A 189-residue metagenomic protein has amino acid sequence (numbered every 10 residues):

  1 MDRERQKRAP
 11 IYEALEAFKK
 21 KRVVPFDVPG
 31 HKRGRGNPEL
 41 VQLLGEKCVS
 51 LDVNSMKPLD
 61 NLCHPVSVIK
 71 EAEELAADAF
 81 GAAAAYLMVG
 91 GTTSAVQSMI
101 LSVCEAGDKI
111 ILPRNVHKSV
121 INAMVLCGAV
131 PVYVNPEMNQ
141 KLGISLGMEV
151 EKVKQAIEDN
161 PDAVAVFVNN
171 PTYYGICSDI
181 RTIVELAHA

Functional and structural regions predicted by a protein language model:
M1-S67: N-terminal "arm"/small-domain region of PLP-dependent enzymes with the aminotransferase-like
E46-S94: Conserved N-terminal alpha-helix of the aminotransferase class I/II PLP-enzyme fold
I69, G90-A95, V116-K118, T172-I176: Gly/Ser/Thr-rich loops at beta-strand to alpha-helix junctions that form or flank small-molecule/cofactor-binding
A84-I110, A123: Conserved beta-loop-alpha segment that forms the PLP phosphate-binding cup at the N-terminus of a helix
L112-P131: Substrate-binding/gating loop at the entrance of the active-site cleft, primarily in PLP-dependent aminotransferase-like
N115-K118, N135-K141: Short, acidic/turn-prone active-site loops that include or flank metal/cofactor- and phosphate-binding residues
L142-A189: Active-site phosphate-binding strand-loop segment of PLP-dependent enzymes
